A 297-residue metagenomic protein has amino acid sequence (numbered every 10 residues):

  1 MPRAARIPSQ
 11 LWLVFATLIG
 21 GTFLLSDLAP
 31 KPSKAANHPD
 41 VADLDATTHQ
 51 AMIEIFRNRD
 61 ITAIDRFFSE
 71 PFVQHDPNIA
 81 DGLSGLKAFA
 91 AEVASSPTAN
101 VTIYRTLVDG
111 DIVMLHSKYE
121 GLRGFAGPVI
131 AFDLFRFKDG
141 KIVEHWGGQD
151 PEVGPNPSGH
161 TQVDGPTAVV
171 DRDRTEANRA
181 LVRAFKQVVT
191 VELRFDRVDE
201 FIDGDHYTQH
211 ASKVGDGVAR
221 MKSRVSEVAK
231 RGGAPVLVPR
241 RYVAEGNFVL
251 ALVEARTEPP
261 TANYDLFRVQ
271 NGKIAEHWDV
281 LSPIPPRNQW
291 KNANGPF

Functional and structural regions predicted by a protein language model:
M1-P8: N-terminal secretory signal peptides that target proteins for export/translocation
P8-L11, F15, K141, K273: Intrinsically disordered, low-complexity segments enriched in polar/charged small residues
Q10-S26: Bacterial N-terminal signal peptides
D27-F297: C-terminal and inter-domain tail/linker signature
